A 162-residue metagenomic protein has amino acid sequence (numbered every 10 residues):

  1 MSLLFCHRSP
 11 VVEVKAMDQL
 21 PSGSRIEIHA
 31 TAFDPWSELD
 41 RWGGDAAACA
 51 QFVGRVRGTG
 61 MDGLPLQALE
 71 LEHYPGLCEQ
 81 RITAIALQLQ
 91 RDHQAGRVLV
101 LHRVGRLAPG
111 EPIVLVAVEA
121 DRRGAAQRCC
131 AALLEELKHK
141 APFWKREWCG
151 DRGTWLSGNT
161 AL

Functional and structural regions predicted by a protein language model:
V12-I113, E119-L162: N-terminal, polar/charged subdomain of small-to-medium soluble alpha/beta proteins
